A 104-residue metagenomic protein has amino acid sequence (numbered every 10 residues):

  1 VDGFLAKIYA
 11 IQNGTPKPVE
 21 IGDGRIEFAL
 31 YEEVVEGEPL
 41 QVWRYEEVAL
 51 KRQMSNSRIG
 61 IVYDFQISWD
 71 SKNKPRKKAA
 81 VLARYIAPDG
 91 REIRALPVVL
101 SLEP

Functional and structural regions predicted by a protein language model:
V1-L5, I11: Beta-strand-rich domain onsets/edges
F4, E20-I26: Short coil-to-beta strand junction motifs in C2/discoidin
Y9-P18: Short amphipathic, basic-aromatic surface patches that mediate peripheral association with negatively charged
N13, E33-V35, P88: Short coil/turn motifs at secondary-structure junctions
R25-Y31, P75-V98: Internal, hydrophobic beta-strand segments that form the core of beta-sheet-rich folds
A29-L40: Short aromatic-acidic-glycine turn motif
Q41-S71: A beta-strand/beta-hairpin structural motif
V99-P104: Short beta-strand edge segments in extracellular beta-sheet folds
